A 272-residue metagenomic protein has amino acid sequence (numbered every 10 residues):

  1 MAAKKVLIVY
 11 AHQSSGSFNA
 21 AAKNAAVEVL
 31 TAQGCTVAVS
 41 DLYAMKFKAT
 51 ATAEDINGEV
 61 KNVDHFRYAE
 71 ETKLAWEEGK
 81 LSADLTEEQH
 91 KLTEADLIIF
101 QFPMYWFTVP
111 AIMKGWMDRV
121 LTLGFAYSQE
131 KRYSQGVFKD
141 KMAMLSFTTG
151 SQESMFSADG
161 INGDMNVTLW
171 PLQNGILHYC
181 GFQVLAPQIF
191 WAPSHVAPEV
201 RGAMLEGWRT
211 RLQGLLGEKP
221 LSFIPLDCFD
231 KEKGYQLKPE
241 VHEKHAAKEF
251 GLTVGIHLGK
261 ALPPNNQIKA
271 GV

Functional and structural regions predicted by a protein language model:
M1-A126, G207-V272: N-terminal beta1-alpha1-beta2 submodule of the flavodoxin-like/Rossmannoid cofactor-binding fold
L7-V9, A38-S40, M144-F147, L185-Q188: Hydrophobic/aromatic beta-strand patches that form the interior of the parallel beta-sheet core in alpha/beta enzyme
A49-E54, F156-A158, E199-V200: Short aromatic-enriched loop/helix-cap "lid" or pocket-rim segments at secondary-structure transitions that line
P103-M104, T148-G150, F190: Histidine- and/or cysteine-centered catalytic micro-motif in compact active-site loops
F107-V109, Q152-M155, V196: Short, well-ordered, mixed-charge alpha-helical segments that flank or form enzyme active sites
Y127-Y179: Short, glycine-/small-residue-rich phosphate/pyrophosphate-handling segment
G160-L212, L216: Active-site oxyanion/phosphate-handling segment shared across diverse enzymes
